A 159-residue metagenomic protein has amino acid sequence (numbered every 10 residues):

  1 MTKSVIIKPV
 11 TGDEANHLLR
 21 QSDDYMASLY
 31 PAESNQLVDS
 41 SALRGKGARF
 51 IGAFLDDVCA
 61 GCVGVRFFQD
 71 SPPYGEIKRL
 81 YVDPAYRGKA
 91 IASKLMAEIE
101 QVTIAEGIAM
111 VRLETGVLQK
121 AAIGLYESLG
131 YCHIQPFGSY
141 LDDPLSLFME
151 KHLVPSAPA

Functional and structural regions predicted by a protein language model:
T2-K78, D83-P84, M96-E98, V102 (+3 more regions): Acetyl-CoA-dependent GNAT
K3, D13, A109-R112, G116-L129 (+1 more regions): C-terminal "cap" of GNAT-fold acetyltransferases
P72, A90, A121: Residues that form or flank phosphate/diphosphate-binding pockets in enzymes that use nucleotide phosphates
D83-A85, K89, V117: Active-site acidic-Proline motif in GNAT/NAT acetyltransferases
K89, A105-A109: Short coil/turn segments at alpha/beta junctions that flank glycine-rich nucleotide-binding fingerprints
K89, S93, A97: Residues forming the Rossmann-fold NAD(P)(H) cofactor-binding site
